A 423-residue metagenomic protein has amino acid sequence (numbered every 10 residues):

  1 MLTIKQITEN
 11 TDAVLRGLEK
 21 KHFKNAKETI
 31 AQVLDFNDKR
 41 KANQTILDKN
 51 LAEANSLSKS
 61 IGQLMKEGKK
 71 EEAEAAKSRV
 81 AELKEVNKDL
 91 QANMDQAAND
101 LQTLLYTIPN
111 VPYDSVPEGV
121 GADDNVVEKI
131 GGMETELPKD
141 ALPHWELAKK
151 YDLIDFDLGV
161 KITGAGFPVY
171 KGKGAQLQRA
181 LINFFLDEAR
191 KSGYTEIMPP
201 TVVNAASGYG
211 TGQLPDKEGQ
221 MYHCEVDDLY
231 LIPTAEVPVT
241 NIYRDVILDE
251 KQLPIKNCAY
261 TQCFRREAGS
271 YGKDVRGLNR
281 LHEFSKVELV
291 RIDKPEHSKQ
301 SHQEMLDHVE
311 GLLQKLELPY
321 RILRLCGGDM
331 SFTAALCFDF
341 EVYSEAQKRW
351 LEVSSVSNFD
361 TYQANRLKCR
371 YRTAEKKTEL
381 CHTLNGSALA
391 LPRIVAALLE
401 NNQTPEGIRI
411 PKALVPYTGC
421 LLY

Functional and structural regions predicted by a protein language model:
M1-T135, L153, D157: N-terminal alpha-helical targeting/anchoring segments
K27, K129-L422: TRNA-recognition modules of translation machinery and tRNA-sensing kinases, especially anticodon-binding
